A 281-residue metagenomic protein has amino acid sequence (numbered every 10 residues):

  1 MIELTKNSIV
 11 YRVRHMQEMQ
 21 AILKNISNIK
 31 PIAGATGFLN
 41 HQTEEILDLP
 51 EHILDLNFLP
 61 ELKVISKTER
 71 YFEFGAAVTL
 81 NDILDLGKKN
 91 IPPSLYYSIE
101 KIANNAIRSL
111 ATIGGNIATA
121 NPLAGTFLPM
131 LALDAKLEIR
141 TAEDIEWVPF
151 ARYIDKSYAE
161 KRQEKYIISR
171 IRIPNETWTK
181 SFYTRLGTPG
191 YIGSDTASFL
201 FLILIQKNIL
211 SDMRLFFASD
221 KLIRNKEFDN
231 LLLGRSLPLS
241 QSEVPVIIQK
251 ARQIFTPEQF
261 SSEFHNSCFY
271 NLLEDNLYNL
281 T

Functional and structural regions predicted by a protein language model:
M1-T281: C-terminal structural segment of proteins
